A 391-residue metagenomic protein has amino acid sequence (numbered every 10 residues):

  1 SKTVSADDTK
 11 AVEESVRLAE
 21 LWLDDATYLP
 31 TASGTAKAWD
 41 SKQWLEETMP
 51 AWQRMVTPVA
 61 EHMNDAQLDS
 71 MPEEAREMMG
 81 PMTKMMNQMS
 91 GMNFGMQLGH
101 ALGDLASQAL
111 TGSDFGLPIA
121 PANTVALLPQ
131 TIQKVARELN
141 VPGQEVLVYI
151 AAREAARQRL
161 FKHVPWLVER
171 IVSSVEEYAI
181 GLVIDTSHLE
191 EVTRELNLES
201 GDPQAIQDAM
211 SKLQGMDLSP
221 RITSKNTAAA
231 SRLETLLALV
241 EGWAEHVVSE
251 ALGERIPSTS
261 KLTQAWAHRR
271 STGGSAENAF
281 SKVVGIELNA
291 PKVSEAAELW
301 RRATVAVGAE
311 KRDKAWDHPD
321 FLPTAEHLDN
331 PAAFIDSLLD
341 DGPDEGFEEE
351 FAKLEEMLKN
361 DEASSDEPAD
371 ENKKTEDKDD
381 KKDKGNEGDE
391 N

Functional and structural regions predicted by a protein language model:
K2-E14: Extreme N-terminal leader/anchor segments
V12-Q130: Auxiliary, metal-adjacent structural segments of Zn-dependent hydrolase domains
S15, L98, V148, V240 (+2 more regions): Hydrophobic (often cysteine-bearing) scaffold residues that line and stabilize catalytic clefts of nucleotide/cofactor
M92-S113, F161-Q214, A228-I256: Post-HExxH zinc-binding segment in Zn-dependent metallohydrolases
P118-I132, P203-T223: A short mid-domain helix/strand-loop element embedded in enzyme catalytic domains that forms or borders the active-site
I132-I150: Short pre-active-site segment immediately N-terminal to the catalytic Zn-binding motif
E145-P165, W300: Active-site recognition of the HExxH zinc-binding catalytic motif
L218-N391: Pan-zinc metallopeptidase signature
